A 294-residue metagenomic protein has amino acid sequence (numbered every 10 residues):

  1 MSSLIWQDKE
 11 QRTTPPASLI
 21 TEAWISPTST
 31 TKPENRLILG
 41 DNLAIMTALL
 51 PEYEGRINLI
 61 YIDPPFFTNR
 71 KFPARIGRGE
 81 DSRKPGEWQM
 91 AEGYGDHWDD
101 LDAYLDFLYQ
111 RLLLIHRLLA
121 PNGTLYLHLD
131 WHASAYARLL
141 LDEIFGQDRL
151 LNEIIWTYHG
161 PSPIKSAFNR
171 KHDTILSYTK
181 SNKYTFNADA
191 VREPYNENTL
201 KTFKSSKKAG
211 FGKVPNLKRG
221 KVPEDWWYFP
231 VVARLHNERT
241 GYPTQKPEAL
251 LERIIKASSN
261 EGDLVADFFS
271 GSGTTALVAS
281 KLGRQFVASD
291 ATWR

Functional and structural regions predicted by a protein language model:
M1-R294: Core catalytic lobe of class I
